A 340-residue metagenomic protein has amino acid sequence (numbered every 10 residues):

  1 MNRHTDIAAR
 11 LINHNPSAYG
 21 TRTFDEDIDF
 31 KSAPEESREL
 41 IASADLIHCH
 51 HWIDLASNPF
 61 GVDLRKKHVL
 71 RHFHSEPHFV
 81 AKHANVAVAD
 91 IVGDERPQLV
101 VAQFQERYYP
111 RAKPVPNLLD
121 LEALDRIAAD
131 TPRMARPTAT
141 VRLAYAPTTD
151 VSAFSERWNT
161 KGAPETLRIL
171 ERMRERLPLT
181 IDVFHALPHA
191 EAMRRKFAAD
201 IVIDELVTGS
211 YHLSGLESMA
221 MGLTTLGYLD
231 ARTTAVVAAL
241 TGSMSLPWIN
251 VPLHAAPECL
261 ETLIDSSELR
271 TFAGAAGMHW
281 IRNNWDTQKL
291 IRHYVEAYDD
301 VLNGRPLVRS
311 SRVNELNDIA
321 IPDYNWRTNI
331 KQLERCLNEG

Functional and structural regions predicted by a protein language model:
I12-D94, V100-F104: Extended catalytic core of nucleotide-activated donor transferases of GT-like folds
G93-T138: Donor nucleotide-sugar binding/catalytic pocket of nucleotide-sugar-dependent glycosyltransferases
L119-L187: Conserved catalytic-core segment of nucleotide-activated headgroup transferases in glycan assembly
F197-A199, E217-T224: Conserved donor-binding/catalytic loop of nucleotide-activated donor transferases
L206-V207: Aromatic "clamp/platform" in nucleotide-sugar-dependent glycosyltransferases that forms part of the donor/acceptor
T224-T233: Short hydrophobic beta-strand element within catalytic cores of glycosyltransferases and related nucleotide-activated
A235-E261: Change "using UDP/GDP/dTDP sugars" to "using nucleotide sugars
E268-D299, N303-R305, I319-I321: A charged, aromatic-enriched C-terminal amphipathic alpha-helix characteristic of glycosyltransferases across folds
